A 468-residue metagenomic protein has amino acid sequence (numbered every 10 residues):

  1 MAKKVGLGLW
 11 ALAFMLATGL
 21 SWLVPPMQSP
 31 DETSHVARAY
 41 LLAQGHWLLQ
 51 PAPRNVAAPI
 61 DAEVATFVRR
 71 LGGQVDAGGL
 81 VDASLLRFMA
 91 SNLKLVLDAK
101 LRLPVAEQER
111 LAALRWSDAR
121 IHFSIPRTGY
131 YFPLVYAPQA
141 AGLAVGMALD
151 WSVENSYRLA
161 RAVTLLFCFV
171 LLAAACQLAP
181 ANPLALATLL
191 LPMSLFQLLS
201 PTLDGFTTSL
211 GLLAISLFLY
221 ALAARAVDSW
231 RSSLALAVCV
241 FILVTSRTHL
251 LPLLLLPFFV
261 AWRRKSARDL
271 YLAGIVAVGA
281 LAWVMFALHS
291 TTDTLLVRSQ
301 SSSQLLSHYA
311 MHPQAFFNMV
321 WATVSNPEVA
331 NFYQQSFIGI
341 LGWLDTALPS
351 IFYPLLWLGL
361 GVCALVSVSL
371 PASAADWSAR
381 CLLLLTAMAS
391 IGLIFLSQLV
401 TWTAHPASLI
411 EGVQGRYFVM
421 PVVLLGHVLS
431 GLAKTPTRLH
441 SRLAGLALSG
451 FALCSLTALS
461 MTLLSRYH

Functional and structural regions predicted by a protein language model:
K4, A181, K265-Y271, A364-M388: Membrane-interface helix-loop-helix junctions at transmembrane boundaries of multi-pass membrane enzymes, predominantly
K4, W151-E154, A173-M193: Transmembrane-helix signature of polytopic, membrane-embedded enzymes that assemble or transfer cell-envelope glycans
A13, N182-L199, G205-L222, S232-L243 (+1 more regions): Membrane-embedded helix bundles of polyisoprenyl
H46-L159: Interfacial juxtamembrane loops and adjacent helix segments that form the catalytic/substrate-binding surfaces
Y220-V227, R231, L251-A280: Perimembrane helix-loop-helix junctions
L234-V240, R264-H289, C381-A389, L446-A452: Hydrophobic alpha-helical membrane-interfacial segments at the cytosolic entry of transmembrane helices
A287-L370: Membrane-lumen/periplasm interface segments of multi-pass, membrane-embedded glycan/lipid transferases
L295-Y309, V413, R438-H468: Transmembrane helical bundles and short interhelical boundary loops of multi-pass, membrane-embedded
